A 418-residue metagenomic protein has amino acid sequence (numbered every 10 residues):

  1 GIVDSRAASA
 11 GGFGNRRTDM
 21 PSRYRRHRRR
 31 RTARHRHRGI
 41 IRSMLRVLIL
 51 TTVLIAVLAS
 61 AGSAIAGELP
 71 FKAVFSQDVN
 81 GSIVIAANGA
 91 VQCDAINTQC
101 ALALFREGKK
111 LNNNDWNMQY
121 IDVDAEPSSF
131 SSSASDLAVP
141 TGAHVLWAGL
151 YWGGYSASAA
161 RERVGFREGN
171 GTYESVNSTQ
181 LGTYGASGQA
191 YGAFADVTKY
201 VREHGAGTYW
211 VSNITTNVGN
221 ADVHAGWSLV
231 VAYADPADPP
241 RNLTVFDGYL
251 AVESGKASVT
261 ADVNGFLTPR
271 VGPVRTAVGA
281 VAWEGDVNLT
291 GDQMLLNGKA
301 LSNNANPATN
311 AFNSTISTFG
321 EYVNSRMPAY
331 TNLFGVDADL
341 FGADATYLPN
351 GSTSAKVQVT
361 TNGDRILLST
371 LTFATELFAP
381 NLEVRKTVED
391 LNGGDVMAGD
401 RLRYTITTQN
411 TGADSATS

Functional and structural regions predicted by a protein language model:
G1-A66: Sec-dependent, cleavable N-terminal signal peptides
R23, R34-R36, Q119, T172 (+2 more regions): Intrinsically disordered, low-complexity N-terminal regions enriched in serine/proline/glycine with scattered basic
V53, S135, Q358, N392-G393: A general structural-boundary detector
A64-P380: Disulfide-rich extracellular domains of secreted proteins
L377-S418: Exported/extracytosolic protein signature
